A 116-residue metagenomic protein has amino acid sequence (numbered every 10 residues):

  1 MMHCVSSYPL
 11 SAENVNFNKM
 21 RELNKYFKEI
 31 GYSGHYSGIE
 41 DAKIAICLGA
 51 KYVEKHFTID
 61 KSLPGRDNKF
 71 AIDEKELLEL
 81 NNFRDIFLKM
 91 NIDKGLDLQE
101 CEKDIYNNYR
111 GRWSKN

Functional and structural regions predicted by a protein language model:
M2-N116: Catalytic cores and adjacent flexible loops of soluble metabolic enzymes that perform enolate/carbanion chemistry on
